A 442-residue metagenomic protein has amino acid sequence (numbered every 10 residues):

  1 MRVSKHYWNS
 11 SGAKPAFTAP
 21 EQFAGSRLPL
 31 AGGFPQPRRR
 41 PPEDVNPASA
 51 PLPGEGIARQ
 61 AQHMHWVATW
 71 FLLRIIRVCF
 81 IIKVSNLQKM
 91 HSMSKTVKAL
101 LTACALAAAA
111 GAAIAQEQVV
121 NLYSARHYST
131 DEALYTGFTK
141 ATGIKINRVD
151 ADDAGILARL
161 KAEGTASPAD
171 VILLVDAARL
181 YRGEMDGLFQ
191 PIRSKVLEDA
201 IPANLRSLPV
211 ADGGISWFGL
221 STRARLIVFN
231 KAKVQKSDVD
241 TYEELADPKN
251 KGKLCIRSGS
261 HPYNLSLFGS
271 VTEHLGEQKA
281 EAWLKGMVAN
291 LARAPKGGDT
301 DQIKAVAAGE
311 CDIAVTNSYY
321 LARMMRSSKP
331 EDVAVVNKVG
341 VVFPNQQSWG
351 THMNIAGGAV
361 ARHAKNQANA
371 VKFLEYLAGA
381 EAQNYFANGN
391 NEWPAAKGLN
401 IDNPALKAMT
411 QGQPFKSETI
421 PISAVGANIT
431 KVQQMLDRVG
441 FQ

Functional and structural regions predicted by a protein language model:
G111-A115: Sec/Tat signal peptide C-region and signal peptidase I cleavage site
Q116-R182, Q442: Early extracytoplasmic/lumenal segment of secretory-pathway proteins
Y123-R126, D212-W217, F229-K231, S237 (+3 more regions): Short beta-strand->loop
S167-I172, Q190-I227, E243, L254: A structural signal for short loop-to-beta-strand junctions that line the ligand-binding cleft of periplasmic/secreted
L180-L188, V210-D240, F268-G269, M353-A359: Periplasmic solute-binding protein
G259, Y263-S266, S270-P344: Ligand-binding pocket segment of bilobal, Venus flytrap-like solute-binding proteins
A356-T419: Mature extracytoplasmic/periplasmic domains
D402-Q442: Extracellular/periplasmic bilobal clamshell ligand-binding domains
